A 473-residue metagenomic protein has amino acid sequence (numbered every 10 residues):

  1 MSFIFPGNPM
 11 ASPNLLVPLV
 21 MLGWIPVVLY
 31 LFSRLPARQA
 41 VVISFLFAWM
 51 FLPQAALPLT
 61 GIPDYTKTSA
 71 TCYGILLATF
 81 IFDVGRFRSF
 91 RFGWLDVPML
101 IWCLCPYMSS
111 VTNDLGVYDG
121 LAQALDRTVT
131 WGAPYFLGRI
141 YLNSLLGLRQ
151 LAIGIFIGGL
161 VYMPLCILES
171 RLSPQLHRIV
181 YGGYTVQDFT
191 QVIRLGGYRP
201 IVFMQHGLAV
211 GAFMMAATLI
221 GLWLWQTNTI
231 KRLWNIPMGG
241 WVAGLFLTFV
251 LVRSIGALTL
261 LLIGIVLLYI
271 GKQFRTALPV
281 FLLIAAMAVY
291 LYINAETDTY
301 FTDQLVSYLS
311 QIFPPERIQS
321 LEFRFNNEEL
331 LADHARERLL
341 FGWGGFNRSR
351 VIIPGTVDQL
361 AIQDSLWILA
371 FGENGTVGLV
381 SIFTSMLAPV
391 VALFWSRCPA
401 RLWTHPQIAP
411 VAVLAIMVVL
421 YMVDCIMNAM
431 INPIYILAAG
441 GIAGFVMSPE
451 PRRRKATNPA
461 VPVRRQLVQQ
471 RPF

Functional and structural regions predicted by a protein language model:
M1-G7, A55-T60, D188-M204, E322-N327 (+1 more regions): Juxtamembrane membrane-water interface segments that cap and precede transmembrane helices
R38-L59, T68-G132, Y421: N-terminal hydrophobic segments of proteins, predominantly signal-anchor/transmembrane helices of inner/organellar
V41-V42, R91-W102, D126-V129, G138-P174: Interfacial loop-to-transmembrane-helix boundary motif in multi-pass membrane proteins
Y107, A152-Y181, D188-G197, I201-R253 (+1 more regions): Alpha-helical transmembrane segments of multi-pass inner-membrane proteins
P164, S170-P174, V252, Y269-P315 (+1 more regions): A membrane-periplasm/extracellular boundary helix in multi-pass inner-membrane enzymes that assemble envelope glycans
L283, V411-F473: Transmembrane alpha-helices of multi-pass inner-membrane enzymes
D303, S310-V377, L393-R401: Long extracytoplasmic/lumenal interhelical loops at the membrane interface of multi-pass membrane proteins
N374-L420: Hydrophobic transmembrane alpha-helices and their immediate junctions
